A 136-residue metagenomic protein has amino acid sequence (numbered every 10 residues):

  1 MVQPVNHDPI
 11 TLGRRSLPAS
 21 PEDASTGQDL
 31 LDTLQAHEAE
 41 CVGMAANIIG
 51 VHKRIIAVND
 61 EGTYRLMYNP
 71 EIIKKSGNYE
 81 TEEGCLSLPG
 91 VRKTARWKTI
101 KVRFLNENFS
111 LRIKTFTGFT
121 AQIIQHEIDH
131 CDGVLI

Functional and structural regions predicted by a protein language model:
M1-I136: Positively charged
